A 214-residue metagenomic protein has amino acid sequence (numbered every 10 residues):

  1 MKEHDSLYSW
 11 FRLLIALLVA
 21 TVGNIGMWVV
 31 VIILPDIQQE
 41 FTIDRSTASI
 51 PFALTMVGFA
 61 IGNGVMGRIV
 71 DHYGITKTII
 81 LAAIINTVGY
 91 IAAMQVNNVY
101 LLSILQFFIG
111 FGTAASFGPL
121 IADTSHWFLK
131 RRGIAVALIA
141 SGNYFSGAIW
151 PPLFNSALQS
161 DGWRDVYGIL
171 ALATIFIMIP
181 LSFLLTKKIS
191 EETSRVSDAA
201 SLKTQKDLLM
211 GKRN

Functional and structural regions predicted by a protein language model:
M1-V19, G23, K206, M210-N214: Cytosolic juxtamembrane N-terminal segment immediately preceding the first transmembrane helix of multi-pass
F11-R45, S49, G62-M66, W150-P151: Extracytoplasmic
T21, G89, Y100-A115: Hydrophobic core of transmembrane alpha-helices in multi-pass small-molecule transporters, especially MFS/SLC-type
N24, W28, G110-G118, Y144-A148: Small-residue-rich segments within alpha-helical transmembrane domains of MFS-like 12-TM solute carriers
I61-Y100: Conserved MFS/SLC helix-loop-helix module at the cytosolic interface between two early adjacent transmembrane helices
A115-F128, V136: Intracellular juxtamembrane helix-capping segments at the cytosolic ends of symmetry-related transmembrane helices
L138-S190: Helix-loop-helix hairpin linking two adjacent transmembrane segments in secondary transporters
T186-G211: Flexible cytoplasmic inter-helical loops of multi-pass small-molecule transporters
